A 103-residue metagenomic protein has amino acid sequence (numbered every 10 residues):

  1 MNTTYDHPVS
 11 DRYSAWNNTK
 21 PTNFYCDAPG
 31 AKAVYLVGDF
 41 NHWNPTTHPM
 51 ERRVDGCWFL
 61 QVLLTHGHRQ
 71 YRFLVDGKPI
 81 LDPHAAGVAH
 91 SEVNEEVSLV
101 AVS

Functional and structural regions predicted by a protein language model:
M1-T22: Extracellular ectodomain segments of secreted/surface proteins
A15-H68, D76-S103: Aromatic-rich carbohydrate-binding modules that target alpha-glucans
